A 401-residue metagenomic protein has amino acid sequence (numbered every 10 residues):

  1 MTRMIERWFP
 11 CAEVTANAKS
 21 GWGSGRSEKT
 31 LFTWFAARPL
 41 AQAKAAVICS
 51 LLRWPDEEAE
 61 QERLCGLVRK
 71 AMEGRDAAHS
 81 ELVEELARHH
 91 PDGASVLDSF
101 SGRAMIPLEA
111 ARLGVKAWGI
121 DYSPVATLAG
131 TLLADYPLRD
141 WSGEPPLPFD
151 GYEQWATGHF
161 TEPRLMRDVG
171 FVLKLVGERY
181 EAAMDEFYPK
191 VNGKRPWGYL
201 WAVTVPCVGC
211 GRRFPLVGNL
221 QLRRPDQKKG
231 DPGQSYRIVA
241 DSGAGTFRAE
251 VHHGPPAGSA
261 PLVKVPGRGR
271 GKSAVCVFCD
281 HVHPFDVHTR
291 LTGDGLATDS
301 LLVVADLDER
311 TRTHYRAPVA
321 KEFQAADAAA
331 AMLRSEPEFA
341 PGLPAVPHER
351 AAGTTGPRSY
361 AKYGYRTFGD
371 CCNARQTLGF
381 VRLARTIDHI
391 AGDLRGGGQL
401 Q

Functional and structural regions predicted by a protein language model:
M1-Q401: Charged, often flexible domain-edge or linker segments that flank or initiate folded functional domains
